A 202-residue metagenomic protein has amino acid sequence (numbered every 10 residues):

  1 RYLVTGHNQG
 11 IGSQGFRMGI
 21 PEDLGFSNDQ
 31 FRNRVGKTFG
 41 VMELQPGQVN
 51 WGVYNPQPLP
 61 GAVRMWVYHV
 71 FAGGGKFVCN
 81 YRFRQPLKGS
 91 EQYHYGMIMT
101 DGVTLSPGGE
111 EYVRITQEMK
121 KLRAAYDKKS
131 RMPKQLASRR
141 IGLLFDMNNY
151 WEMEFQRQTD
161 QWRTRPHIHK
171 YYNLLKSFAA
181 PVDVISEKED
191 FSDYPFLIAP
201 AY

Functional and structural regions predicted by a protein language model:
L3-Y202: Carbohydrate-binding surfaces of carbohydrate-active enzymes
